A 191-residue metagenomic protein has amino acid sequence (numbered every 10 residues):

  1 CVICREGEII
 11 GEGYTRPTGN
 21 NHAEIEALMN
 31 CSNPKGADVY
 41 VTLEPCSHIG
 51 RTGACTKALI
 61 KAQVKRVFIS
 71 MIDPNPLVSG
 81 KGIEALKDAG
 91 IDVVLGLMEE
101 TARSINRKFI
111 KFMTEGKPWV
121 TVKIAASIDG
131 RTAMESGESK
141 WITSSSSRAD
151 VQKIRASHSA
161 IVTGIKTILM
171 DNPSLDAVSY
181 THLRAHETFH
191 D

Functional and structural regions predicted by a protein language model:
C1-G7, I124: Short beta-strand scaffold segments in enzyme catalytic cores
R5-T101, D191: Zn2+-dependent cytidine deaminase-like catalytic core
I9-I10, I168-M170: Short, active-site-adjacent cap segments at secondary-structure transitions
K61-A62, Y180-L183: Short, conserved loop/helix-junction motifs that constitute active-site signature segments in enzyme catalytic cores
M71, I165-K166: Short secondary-structure boundary segments
K108-T163: Phosphate/diphosphate-binding glycine-rich loops and adjacent basic-rich segments that engage nucleotide
P173-S179: An anion-binding catalytic pocket shared by soluble metabolic enzymes
H182-D191: Single conserved hydrophobic/aromatic residue that forms the stacking wall/gate of nucleotide- or nucleobase-binding
